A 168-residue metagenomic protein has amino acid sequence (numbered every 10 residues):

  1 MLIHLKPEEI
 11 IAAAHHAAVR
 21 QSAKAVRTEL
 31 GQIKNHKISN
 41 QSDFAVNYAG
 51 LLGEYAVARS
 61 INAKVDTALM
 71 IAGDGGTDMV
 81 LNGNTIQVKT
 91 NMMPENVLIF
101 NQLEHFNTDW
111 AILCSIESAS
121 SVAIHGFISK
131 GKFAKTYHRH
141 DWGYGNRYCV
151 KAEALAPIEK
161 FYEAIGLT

Functional and structural regions predicted by a protein language model:
M1-N82, K89-T168: Nucleic-acid endonuclease domains
